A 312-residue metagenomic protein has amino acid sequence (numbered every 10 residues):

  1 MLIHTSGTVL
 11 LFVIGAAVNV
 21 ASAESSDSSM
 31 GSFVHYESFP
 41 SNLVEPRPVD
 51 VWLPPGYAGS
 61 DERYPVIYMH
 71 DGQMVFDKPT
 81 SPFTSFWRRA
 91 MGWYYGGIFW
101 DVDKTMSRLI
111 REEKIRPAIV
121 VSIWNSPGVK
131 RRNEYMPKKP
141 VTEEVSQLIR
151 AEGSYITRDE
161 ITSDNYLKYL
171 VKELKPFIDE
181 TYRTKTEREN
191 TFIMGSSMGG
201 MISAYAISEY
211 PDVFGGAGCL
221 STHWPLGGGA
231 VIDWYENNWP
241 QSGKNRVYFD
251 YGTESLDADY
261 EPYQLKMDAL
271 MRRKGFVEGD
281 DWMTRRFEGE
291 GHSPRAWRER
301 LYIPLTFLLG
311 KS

Functional and structural regions predicted by a protein language model:
M1-S6: Positively charged n-region of N-terminal signal peptides that target proteins for export
G7-A17: Bacterial N-terminal signal peptides
N19-A23: Sec/Tat signal peptide C-region and signal peptidase I cleavage site
E24-S312: Non-catalytic cap/lid and distal C-terminal segments of serine-dependent acyl enzymes
